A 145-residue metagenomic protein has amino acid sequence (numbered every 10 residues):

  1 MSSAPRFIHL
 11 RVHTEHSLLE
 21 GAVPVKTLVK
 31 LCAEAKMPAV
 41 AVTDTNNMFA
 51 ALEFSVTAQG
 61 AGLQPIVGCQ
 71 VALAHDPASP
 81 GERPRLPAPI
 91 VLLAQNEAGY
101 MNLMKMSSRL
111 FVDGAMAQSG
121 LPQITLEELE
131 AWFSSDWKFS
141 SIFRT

Functional and structural regions predicted by a protein language model:
M1-T145: Phosphodiester-processing cores and adjacent nucleic acid-binding clamps
